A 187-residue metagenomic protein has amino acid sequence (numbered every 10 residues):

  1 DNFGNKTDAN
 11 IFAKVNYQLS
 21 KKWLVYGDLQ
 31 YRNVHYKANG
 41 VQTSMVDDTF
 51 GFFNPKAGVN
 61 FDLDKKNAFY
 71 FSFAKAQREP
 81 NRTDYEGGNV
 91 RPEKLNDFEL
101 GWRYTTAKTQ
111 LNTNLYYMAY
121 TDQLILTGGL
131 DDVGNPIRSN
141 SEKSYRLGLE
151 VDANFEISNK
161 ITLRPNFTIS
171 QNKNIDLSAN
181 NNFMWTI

Functional and structural regions predicted by a protein language model:
D1, V41-D47, E79, E86-P92 (+4 more regions): Flexible, surface-exposed loop regions and adjacent strand-edge segments of Gram-negative outer-membrane beta-barrel
D1-T7, I137, E142: Short, charged, low-hydrophobicity "junction" segments
N2-Y120, E156-N159: Structural signature of Gram-negative outer-membrane beta-barrels, strongest in the C-terminal barrel of TonB-dependent
S20-V25, Y117, S139-I187: Gram-negative outer-membrane beta-barrel transporters
G101-T105, D131-G134, K143-R146: Short C-terminal domain-edge/linker segments immediately following a structured domain
L124-L126, P165: Short, charged, solvent-exposed linker or helix-capping segments at domain edges/interfaces that act as flexible hinges
